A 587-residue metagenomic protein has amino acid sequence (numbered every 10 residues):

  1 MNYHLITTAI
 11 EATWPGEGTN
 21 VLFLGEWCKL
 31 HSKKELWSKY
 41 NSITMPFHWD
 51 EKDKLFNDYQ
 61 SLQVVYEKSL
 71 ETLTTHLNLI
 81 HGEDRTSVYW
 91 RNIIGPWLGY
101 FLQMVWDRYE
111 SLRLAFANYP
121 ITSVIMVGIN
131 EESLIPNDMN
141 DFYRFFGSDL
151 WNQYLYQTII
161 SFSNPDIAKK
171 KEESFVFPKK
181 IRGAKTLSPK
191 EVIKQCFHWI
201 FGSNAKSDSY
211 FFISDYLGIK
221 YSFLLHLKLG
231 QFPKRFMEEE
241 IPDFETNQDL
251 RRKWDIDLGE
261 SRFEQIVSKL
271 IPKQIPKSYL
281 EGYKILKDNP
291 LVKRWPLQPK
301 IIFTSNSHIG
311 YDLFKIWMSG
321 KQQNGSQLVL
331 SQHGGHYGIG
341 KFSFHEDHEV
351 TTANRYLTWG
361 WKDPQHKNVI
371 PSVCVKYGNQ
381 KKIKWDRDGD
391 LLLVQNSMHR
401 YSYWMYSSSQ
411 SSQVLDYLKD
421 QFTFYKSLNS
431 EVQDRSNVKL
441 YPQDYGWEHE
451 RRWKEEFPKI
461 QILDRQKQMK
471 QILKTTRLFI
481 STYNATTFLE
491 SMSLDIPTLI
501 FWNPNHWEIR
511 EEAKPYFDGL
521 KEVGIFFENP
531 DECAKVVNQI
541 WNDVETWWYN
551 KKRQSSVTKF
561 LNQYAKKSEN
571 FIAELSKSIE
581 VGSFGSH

Functional and structural regions predicted by a protein language model:
M1-H587: Catalytic-core helical/loop segments in enzymes performing group transfer/polymerization on anionic/lipid-linked
